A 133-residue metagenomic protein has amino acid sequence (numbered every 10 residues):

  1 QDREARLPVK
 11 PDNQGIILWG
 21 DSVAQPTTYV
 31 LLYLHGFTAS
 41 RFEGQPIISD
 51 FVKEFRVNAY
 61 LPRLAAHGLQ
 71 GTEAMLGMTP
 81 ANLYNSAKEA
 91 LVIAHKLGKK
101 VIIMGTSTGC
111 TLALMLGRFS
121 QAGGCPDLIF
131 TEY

Functional and structural regions predicted by a protein language model:
Q1-R3: N-terminal targeting or regulatory segments adjacent to alpha/beta-hydrolase or S9 domains
P8-A65: Short, surface-exposed "cap/lid" segments of acyl-processing enzymes
E43-P46, N82-E89, T111: Extracytoplasmic/secreted proteins, especially bacterial periplasmic and envelope-associated proteins
L69-I102: Catalytic nucleophile-loop/oxyanion-hole region of alpha/beta-hydrolase and closely related hydrolase-like folds
A94, M104-A113: Gly/Ala-rich beta-loop-alpha elbow adjacent to hydrolase catalytic centers
C110-A122: Short glycine-enriched nucleophile-adjacent loop and the immediately C-terminal alpha-helix near the catalytic center
I129-Y133: Active-site nucleophile loop of the alpha/beta-hydrolase fold
